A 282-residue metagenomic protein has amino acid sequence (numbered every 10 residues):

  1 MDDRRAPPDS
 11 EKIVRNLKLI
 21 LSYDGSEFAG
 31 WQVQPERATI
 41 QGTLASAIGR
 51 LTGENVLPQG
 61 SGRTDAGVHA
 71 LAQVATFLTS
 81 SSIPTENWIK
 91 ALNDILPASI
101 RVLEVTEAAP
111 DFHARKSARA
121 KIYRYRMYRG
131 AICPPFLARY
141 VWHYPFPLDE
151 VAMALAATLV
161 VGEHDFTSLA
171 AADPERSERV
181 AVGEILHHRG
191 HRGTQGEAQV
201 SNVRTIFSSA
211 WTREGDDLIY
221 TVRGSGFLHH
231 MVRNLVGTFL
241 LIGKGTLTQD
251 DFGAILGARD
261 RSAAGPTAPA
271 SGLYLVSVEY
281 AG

Functional and structural regions predicted by a protein language model:
D2-R4, P8-G282: Structured-RNA-binding interfaces characteristic of tRNA pseudouridine synthases
